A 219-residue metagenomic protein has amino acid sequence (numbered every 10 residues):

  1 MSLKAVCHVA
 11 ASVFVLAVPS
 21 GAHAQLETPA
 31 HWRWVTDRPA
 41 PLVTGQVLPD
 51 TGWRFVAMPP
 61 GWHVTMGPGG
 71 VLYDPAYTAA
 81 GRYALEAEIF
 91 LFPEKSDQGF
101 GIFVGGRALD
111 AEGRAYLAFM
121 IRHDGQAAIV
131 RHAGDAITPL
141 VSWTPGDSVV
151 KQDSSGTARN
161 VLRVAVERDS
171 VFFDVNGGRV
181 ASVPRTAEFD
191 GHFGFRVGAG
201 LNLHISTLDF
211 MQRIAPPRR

Functional and structural regions predicted by a protein language model:
M1-A10: Bacterial N-terminal signal peptides that target proteins for export
Q25-E88, F92-E94: Low-complexity, Ser/Thr/Pro/Gly-rich disordered linker/stalk regions
G67-A136: Secretory/extracellular carbohydrate-interaction modules and structurally similar beta-sandwich "look-alikes"
A87, K151-E167, V171-F173: Short tryptophan-centered beta-strand motifs in secreted/extracellular beta-sheet-rich domains of glycan-recognition
D135-V161: Short, aromatic/His-centered strand-loop micro-motif at the edge of beta-sheets
V175-G194: Short, solvent-exposed beta-strand-to-loop segments that form ligand-recognition rims of beta-rich domains
E188-R219: Ligand-recognition surfaces built from glycine- and aromatic
